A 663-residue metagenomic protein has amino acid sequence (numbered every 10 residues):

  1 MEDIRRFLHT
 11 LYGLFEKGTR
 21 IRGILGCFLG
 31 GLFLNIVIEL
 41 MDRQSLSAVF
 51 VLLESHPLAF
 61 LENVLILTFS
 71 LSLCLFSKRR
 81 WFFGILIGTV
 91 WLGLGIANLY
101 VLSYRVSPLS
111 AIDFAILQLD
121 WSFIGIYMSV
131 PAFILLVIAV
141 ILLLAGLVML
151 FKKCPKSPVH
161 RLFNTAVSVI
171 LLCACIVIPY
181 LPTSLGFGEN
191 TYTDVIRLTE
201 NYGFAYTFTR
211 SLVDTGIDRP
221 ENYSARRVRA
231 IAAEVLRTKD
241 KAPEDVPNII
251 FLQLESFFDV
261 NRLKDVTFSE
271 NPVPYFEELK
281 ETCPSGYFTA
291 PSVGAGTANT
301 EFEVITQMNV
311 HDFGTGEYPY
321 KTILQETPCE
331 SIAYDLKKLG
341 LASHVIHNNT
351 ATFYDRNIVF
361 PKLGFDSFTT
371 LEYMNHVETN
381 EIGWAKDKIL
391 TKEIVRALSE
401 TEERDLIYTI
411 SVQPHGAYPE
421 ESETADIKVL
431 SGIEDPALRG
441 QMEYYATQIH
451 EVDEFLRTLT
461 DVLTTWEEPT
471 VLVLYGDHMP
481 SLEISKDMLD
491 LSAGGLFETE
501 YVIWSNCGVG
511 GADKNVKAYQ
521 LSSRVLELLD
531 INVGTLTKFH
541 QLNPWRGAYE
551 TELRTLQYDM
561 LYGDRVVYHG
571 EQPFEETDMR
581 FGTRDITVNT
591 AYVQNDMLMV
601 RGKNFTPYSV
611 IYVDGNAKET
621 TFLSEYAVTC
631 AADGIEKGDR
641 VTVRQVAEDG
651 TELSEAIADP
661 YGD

Functional and structural regions predicted by a protein language model:
E2-L198, K637-R640: Transmembrane and membrane-interface helices of multi-pass, inner-membrane envelope-modifying transferases
D3-E16, R20, I24, A132-A145 (+10 more regions): N-terminal leader/auxiliary helical segments
A111, I196-F204, G294-A295, A385: Membrane-interface micro-motifs in multi-pass membrane enzymes
F114-L117, N201-Y206, A225, V273 (+2 more regions): Alpha-helix initiation and N-capping motif
D120, I249-L254: Residue-level preference for non-acidic, small/hydrophobic
I178-F251: Membrane-interface segments at or immediately adjacent to transmembrane helices that form the boundary between
L236-E244, L254, D259-D663: Solvent-exposed soluble domains appended to multi-pass membrane proteins
